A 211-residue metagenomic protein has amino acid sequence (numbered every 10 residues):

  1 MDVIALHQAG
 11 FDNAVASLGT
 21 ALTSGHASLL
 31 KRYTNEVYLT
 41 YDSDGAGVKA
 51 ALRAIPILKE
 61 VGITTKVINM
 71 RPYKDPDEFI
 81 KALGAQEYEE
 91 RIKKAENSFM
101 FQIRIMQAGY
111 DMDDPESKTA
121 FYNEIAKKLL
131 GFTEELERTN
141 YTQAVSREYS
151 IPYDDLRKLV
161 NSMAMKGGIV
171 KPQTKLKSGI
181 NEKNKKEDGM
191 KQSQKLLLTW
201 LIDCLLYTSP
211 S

Functional and structural regions predicted by a protein language model:
D2-I4: Acidic, divalent-metal-coordinating active-site segment for phosphoryl/phosphodiester hydrolysis, typified by short
H7-G10, M106: Gly-rich Lys/Arg/Thr-decorated short loops/hinges at beta-loop-alpha junctions or inter-strand turns that position
D12-G19: Short hydrophobic/aromatic-enriched beta-strand-loop microsegments
A21-V37, Y41-S209: A charged alpha-helical hairpin associated with nucleic-acid processing machineries
